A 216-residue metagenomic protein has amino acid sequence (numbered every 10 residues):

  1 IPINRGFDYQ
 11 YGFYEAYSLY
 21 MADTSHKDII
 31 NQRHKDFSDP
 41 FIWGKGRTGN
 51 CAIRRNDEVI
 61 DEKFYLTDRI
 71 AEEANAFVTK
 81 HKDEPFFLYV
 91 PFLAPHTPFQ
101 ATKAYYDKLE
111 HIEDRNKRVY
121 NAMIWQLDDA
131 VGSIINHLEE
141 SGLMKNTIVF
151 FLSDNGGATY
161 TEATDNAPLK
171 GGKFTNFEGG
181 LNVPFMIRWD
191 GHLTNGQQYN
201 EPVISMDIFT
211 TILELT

Functional and structural regions predicted by a protein language model:
I1-P85, F92-A101: Formylglycine-dependent
R5, D68-E72, R118, W125-D129 (+1 more regions): A structural signal for well-ordered alpha-helical segments within the folded catalytic domains of diverse enzymes
D8-Y11, N75-T79, N121, V131-I135 (+2 more regions): Non-transmembrane alpha-helical segments in soluble domains of secreted/periplasmic/extracellular proteins
Y9-G12, F86-P91, W125, I148-L152 (+3 more regions): Structural recognition of the beta-strand scaffold that forms the well-ordered cores of secreted hydrolase catalytic
S18, A22, C51-E58, G132-S141 (+1 more regions): Substrate-binding rim/cap in mid-to-C-terminal beta-strand-loop elements of soluble/periplasmic
N56-D68, L109-Q126: The substrate-binding groove and active-site-proximal loops of carbohydrate-active enzymes, especially glycoside
A74-Y120, A158-T159, N166-A167: Active-site His/acidic residue clusters
P91, Q126-A163: Metal-dependent active-site segment of extracytoplasmic phospho-/sulfohydrolases and closely related
